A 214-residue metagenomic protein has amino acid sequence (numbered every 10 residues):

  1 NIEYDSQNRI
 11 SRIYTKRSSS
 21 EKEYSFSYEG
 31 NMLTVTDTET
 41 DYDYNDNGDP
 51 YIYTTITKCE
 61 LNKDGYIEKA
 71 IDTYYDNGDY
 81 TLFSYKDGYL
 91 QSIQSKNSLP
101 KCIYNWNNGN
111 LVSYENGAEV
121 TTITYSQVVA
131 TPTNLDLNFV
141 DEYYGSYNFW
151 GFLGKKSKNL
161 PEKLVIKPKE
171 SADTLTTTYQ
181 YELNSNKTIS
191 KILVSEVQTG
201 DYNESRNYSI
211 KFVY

Functional and structural regions predicted by a protein language model:
N1-Y214: Buried hydrophobic residues that stabilize the cores of well-folded domains
